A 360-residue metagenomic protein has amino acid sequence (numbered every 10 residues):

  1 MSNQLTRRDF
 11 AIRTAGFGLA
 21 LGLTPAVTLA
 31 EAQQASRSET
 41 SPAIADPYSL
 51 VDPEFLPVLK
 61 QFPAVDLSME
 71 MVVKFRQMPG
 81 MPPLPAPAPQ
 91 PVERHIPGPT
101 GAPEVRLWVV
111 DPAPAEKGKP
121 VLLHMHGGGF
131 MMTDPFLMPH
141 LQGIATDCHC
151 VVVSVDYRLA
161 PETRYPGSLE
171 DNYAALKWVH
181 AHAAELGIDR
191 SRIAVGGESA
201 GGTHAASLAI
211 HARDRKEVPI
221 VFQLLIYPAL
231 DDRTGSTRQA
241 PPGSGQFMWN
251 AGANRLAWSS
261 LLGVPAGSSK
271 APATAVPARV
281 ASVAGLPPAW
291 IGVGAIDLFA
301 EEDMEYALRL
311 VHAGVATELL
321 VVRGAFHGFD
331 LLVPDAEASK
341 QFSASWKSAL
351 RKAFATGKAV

Functional and structural regions predicted by a protein language model:
M1-G18: N-terminal secretory signal peptides and thylakoid transit peptides that target proteins across membranes
A32-V110, G267, F354-V360: A glycine/proline-hinged amphipathic helix-loop "lid/cap" segment that gates access to hydrophobic ligand pockets
G118-G127: Short beta-strand element of the alpha/beta-hydrolase
F136-V153: Short amphipathic alpha-helix adjacent to the substrate-entry channel of hydrolases
R164-A183: Alpha/beta-hydrolase active-site loop
A181-A194: Gly/Ser-rich "nucleophile elbow"/oxyanion-hole loop immediately N-terminal to the catalytic nucleophile in hydrolases
I210-S268: Hydrolase active-site cap/lid region
I291-V293: Short beta-strand/loop motif that positions the catalytic acidic residue of the alpha/beta-hydrolase fold
